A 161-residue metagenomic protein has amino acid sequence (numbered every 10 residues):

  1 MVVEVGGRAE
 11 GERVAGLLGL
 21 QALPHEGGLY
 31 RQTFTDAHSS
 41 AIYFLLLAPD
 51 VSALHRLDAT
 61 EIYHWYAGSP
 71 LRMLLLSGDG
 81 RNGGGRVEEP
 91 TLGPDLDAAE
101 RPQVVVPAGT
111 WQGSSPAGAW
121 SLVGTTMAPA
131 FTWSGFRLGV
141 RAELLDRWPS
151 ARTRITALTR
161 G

Functional and structural regions predicted by a protein language model:
M1-V105, W120-S121, T126-T132, L138-G161: Non-catalytic, conserved peripheral segments adjacent to functional cores
P107-G109: Extracellular beta-helix/beta-solenoid repeat scaffolds
S114-S115: Exposed beta-sheet edge/beta-hairpin loop segments within beta-rich domains
